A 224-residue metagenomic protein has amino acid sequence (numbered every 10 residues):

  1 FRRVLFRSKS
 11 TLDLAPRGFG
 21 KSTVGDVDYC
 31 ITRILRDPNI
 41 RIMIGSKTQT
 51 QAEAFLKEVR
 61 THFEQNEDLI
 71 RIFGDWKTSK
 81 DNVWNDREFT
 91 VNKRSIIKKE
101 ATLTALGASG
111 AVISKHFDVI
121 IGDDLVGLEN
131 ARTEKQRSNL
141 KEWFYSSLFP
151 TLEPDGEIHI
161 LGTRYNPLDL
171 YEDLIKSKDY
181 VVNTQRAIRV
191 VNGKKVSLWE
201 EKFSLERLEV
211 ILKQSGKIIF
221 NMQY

Functional and structural regions predicted by a protein language model:
F1-L5: Short, small-residue-biased leader/transition segments that mark boundaries at the very start of proteins
S8-D28: Walker A/P-loop
S10-L12, R41-M43, T102, V119 (+1 more regions): Residue-level preference for the first positions of well-ordered beta-strands
T23-D26, E53-K57, L168-I175: A short acidic (Asp/Glu
G25-D37: Walker A/P-loop NTP-binding motif
G45-S109: Conserved nucleotide-state-sensing and coupling region of NTP-binding domains
N85-S147: Conserved RecA-like ASCE ATPase "motif II neighborhood" in helicase/translocase motors
N130-Y224: Non-catalytic, compositionally simple segments
